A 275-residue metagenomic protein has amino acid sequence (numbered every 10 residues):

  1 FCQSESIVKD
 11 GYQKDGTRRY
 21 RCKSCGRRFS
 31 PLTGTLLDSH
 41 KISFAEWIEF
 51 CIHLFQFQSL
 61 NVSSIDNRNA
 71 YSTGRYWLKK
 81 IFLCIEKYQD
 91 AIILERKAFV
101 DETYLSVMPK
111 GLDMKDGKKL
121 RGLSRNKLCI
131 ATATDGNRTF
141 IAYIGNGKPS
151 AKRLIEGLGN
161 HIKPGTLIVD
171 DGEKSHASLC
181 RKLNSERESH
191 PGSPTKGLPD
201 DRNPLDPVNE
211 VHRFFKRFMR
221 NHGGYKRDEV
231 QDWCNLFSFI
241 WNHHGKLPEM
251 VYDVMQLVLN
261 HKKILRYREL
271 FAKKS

Functional and structural regions predicted by a protein language model:
F1-S275: Residue-level recognition of single "structural anchor" positions that define or cap local secondary structure
